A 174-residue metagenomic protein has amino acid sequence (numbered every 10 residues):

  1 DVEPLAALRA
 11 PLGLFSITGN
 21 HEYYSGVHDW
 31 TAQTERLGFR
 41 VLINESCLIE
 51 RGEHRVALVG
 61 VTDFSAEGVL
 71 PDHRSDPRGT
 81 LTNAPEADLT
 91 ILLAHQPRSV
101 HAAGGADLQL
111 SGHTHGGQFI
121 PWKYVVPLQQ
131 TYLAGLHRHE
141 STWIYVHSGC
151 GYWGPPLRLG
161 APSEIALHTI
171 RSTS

Functional and structural regions predicted by a protein language model:
D1-S174: Soluble catalytic domains of enzymes that build or remodel membrane lipids, polysaccharides, and related
